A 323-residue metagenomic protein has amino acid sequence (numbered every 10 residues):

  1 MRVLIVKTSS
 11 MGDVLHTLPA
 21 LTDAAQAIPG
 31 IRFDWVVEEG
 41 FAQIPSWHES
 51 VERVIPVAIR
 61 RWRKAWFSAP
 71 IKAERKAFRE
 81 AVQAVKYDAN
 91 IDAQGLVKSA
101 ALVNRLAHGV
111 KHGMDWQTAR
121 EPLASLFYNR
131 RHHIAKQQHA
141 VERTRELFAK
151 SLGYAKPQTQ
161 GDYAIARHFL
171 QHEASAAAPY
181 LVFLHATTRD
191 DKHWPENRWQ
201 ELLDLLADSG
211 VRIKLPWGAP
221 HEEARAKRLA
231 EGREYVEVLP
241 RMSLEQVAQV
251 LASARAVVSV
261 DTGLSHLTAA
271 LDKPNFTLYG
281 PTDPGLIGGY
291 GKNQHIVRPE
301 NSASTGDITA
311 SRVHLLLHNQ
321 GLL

Functional and structural regions predicted by a protein language model:
M1-L323: Catalytic machinery of carbohydrate-active enzymes, primarily nucleotide-sugar-dependent glycosyltransferases
